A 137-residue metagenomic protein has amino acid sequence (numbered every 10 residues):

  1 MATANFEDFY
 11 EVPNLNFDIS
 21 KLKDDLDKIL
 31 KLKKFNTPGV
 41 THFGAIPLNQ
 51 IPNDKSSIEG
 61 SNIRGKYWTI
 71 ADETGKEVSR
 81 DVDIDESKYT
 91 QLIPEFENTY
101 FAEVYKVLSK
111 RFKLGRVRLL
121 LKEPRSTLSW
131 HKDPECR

Functional and structural regions predicted by a protein language model:
M1-K106: Non-heme Fe(II)/2-oxoglutarate
F101-R137: Catalytic core of non-heme Fe(II) oxygenases with the double-stranded beta-helix
